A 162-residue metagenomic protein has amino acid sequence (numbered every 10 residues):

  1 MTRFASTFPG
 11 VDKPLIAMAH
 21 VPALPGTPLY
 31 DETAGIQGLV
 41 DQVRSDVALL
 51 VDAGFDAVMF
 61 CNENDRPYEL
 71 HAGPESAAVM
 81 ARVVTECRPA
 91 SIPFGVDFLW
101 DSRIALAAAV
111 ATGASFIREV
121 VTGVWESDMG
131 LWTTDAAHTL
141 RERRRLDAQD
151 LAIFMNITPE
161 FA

Functional and structural regions predicted by a protein language model:
V11-D12, A17-M18, E69-V96, T134-M155: Alpha-helix-loop-beta-strand connector modules within alpha/beta enzyme cores
L15-M18, G54-N64, G95-F98, E119 (+1 more regions): Short beta-strand segments at enzyme active-site cores
H20-S45, F94-D101, I157-A162: Active-site mouth loops of central-metabolism enzymes
V21-T27, V110-A162: Conserved anion-binding
D31-Q42, H71-V79, L131-T134: Alpha-helix N-cap and loop-to-helix initiation/capping positions
D41-D56, E86-P89: A short, N-terminal amphipathic alpha-helix
V51-V79, V124-M129: Glycine-rich, proline-tolerant flexible connector loops at the mouths of alpha/beta enzymes
M80-A111, S115-F116, V120, W125-S127: Glycine/small-residue-rich loop that forms an oxyanion/phosphate-binding "nest" at active or ligand-binding sites
